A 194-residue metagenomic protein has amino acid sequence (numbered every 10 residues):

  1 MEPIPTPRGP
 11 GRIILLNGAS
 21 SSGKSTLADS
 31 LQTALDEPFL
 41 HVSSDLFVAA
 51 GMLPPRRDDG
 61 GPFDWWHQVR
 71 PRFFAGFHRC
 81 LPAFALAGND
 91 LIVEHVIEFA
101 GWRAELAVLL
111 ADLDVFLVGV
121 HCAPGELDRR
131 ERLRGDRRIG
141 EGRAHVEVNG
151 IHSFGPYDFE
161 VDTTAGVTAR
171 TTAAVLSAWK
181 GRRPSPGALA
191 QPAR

Functional and structural regions predicted by a protein language model:
M1-I13: Extreme N-terminal, non-catalytic leader segments that precede Walker-type/kinase nucleotide-binding cores
L16: Hydrophobic anchor at the beta1->P-loop junction of P-loop NTPases
A19: P-loop (Walker A) phosphate-binding loop of NTP-binding proteins
S22: ATP-binding Walker
S25: Walker A/P-loop
D29-H78: Conserved substrate/cofactor phosphate-moiety recognition/catalytic segment in nucleotide-dependent phosphotransferases
A111-E131, V161: Conserved phosphate-donor/acceptor-positioning beta-strand/loop module used by diverse small-molecule
R129-R194: Small-molecule kinase domains that catalyze NTP-dependent phosphoryl transfer to phosphate-bearing small molecules
